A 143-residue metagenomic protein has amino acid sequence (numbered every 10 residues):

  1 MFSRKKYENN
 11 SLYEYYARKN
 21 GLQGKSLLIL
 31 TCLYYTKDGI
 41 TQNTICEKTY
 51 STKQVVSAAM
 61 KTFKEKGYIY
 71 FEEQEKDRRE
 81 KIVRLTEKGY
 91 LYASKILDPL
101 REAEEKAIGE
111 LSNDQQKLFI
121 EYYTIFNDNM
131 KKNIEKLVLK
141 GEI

Functional and structural regions predicted by a protein language model:
M1-N20: N-terminal leader segment of winged-helix/HTH proteins
S3, T31-K37, L97: Short, locally clustered residues in the helix-turn-helix/winged-helix DNA-binding domain
S26-L30: Short alpha-helical "packing" element that flanks the helix-turn-helix/winged-helix DNA-binding module
Q42: Helix-turn-helix DNA-binding elements, focusing on the entry/boundary residues of the two helices that contact DNA
C46: The alpha-helix within a helix-turn-helix
K61-E121: Charged, amphipathic alpha-helical coiled-coil/dimerization segments
D114-I143: C-terminal regulatory/oligomerization modules of transcriptional regulators
